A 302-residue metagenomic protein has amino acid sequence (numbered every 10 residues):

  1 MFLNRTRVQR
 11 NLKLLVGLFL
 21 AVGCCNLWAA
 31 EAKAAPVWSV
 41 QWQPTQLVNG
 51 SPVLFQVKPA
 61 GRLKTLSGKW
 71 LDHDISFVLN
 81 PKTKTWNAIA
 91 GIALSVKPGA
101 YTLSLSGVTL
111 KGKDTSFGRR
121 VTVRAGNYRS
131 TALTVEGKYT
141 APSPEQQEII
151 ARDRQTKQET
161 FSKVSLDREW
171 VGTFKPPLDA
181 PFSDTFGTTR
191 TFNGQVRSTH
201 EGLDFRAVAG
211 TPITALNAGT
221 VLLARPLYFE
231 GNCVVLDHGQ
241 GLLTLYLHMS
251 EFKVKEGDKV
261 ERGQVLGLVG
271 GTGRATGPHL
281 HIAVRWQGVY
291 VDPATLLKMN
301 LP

Functional and structural regions predicted by a protein language model:
F2-V16: Bacterial N-terminal signal peptides that target proteins for export
T6, K84, L110-G112, G241 (+1 more regions): Detector for glycine-centered tight turns/loop "hinges" at secondary-structure junctions
L15-N26: Bacterial N-terminal signal peptides
E31-R120, A125: Cationic-aromatic interfacial patches
Q41-W42, F117-E230: Surface-exposed, glycine-biased beta-strand/turn segments
N80-T83, T122-G126, M249-F252, L296-M299: A short, sequence-level motif marking secondary-structure junctions
K175-P302: Catalytic cores of peptidoglycan-degrading enzymes
